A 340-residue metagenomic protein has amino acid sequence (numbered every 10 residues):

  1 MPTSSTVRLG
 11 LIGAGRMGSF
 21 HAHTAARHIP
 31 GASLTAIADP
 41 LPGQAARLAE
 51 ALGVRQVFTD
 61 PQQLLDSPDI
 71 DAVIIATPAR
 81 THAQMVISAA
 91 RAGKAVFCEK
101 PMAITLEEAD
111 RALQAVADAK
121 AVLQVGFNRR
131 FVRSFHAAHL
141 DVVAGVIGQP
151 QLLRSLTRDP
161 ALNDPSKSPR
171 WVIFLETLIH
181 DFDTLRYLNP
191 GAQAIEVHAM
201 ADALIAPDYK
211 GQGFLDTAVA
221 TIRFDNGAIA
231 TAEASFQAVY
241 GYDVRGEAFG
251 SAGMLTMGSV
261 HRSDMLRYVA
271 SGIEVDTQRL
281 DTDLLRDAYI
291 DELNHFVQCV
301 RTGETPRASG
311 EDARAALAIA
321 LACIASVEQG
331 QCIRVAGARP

Functional and structural regions predicted by a protein language model:
M1-L52: N-terminal Rossmann-like dinucleotide-binding module
M1-T6, R16, A72-I75, D110 (+1 more regions): C-terminal helix-rich "cap/oligomerization" subdomain common to oxidoreductases
V54-P61: Conserved SAM-binding strand-loop segment of SAM-dependent methyltransferases
A72-A79, A83-R130: Beta-strand-loop-alpha-helix segment that lines the small-molecule cofactor/substrate pocket of alpha/beta enzymes
Q114-V122, H136-P150, F249-G250: Basic phosphate/pyrophosphate-binding loop/patch that engages nucleotide-derived ligands
D164-I229, S235-Y240, E311: Rossmann-like dinucleotide-binding domain that binds NAD(P)(H)
D208-K210, D225-D291: NAD(P)-dinucleotide binding in Rossmann-like oxidoreductases
